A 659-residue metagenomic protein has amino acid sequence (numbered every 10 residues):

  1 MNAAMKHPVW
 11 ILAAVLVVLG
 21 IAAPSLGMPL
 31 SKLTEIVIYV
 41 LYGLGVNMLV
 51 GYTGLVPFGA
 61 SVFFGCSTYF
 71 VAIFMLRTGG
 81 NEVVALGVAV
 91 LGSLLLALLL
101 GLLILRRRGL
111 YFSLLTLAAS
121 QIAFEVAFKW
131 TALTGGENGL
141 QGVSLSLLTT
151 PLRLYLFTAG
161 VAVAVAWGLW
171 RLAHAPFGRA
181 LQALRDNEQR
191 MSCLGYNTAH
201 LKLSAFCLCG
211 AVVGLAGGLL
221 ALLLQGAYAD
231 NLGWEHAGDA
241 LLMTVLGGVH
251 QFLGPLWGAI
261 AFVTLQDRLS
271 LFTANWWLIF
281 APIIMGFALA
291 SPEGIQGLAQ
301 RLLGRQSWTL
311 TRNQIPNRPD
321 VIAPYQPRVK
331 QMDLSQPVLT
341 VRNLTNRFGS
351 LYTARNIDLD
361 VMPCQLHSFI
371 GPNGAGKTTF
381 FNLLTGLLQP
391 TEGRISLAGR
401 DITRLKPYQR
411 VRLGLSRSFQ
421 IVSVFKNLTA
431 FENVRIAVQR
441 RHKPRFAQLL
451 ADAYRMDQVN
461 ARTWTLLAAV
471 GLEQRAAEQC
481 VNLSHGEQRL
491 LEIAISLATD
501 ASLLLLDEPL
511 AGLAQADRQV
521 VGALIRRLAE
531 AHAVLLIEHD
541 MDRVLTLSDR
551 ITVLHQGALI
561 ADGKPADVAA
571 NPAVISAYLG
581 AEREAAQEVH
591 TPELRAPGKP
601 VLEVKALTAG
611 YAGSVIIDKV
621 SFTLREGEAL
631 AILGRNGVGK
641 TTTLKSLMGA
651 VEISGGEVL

Functional and structural regions predicted by a protein language model:
N2-I322: Transmembrane alpha-helices and adjacent helix-loop boundaries
I370-P372, L633-R635: The feature captures the beta-strand-to-loop junction immediately N-terminal to the Walker
T385, M648: Helix-to-loop junction immediately C-terminal to a conserved catalytic motif
G393-D401, R412-L413, G656-L659: Conserved ABC transporter NBD signature motif
L504-E508: Catalytic Walker B motif of ABC-type/P-loop ATPase nucleotide-binding domains
